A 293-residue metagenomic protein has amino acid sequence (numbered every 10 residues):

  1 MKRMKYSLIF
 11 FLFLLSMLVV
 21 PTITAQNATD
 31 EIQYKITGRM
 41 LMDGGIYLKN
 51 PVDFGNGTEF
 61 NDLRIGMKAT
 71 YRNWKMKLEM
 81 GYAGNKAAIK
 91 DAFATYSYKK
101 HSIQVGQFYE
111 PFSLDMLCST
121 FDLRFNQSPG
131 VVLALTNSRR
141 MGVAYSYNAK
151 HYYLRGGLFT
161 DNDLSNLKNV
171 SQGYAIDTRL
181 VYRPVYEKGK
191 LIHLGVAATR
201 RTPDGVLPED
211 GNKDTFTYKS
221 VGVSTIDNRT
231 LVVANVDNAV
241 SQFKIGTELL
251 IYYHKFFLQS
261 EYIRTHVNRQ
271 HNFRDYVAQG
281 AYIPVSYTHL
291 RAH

Functional and structural regions predicted by a protein language model:
M1-A28: Bacterial Sec-dependent N-terminal signal peptides
I23-Q104, R139-L158, G173-K188, I226-D227 (+3 more regions): Beta-barrel outer-membrane channel/assembly domains of diderm bacteria
L41-D43, F108-E110, T199-R201: Active-site beta-loop-alpha junctions enriched in small/polar residues
Y47-P51, S102-V181, V185-K188, P208-V236: Surface-exposed coil loops of outer-membrane beta-barrel proteins
D53-E59, Y82-K86, L133-L135, K168-G173 (+3 more regions): Replace "Gram-negative outer membrane beta-barrel proteins" with "bacterial and organellar outer membrane beta-barrel
Y174-V277: Surface-exposed beta-loop-beta
G280-S286: C-terminal, non-catalytic macromolecule-binding modules
T288-H293: Conserved small/polar residues in nucleotide/adenosyl-binding loops
